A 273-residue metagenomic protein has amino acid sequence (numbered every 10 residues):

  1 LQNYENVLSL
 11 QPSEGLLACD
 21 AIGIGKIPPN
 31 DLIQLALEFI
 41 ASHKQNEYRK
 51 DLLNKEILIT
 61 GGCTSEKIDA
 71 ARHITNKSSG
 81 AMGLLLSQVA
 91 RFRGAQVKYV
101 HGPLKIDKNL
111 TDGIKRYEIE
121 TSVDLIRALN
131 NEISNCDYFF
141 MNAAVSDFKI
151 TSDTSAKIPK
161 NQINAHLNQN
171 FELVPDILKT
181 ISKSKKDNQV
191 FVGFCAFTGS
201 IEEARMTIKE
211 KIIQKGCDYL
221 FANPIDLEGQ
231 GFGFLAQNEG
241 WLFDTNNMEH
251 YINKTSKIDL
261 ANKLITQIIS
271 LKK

Functional and structural regions predicted by a protein language model:
L1-K44: Internal gly/pro-rich beta-alpha loop/helix module that stabilizes soluble enzyme cofactors or their anionic handles
N3-N6, D51-T121: Glycine-rich phosphate/diphosphate-binding loop of Rossmann-like nucleotide-binding domains
N6-G15, Q45, K186-N188, A204-K273: Glycine-rich phosphate/adenylate-binding loop
N6-V7, V89-V97, D176-Q189: A structural motif corresponding to the C-terminal end of an alpha-helix and its immediate exit/capping segment
K26, A41-E56, R205: Positively charged, low-complexity intrinsically disordered leader regions
T75-V89, R93, I158-K179, Q214-Y219 (+2 more regions): Gly/Ser/Thr-rich active-site loops/lids in small-molecule metabolic enzymes that frequently grip phosphoryl groups
Y117-F194, T198-G229: Glycine-rich phosphate-binding loop
